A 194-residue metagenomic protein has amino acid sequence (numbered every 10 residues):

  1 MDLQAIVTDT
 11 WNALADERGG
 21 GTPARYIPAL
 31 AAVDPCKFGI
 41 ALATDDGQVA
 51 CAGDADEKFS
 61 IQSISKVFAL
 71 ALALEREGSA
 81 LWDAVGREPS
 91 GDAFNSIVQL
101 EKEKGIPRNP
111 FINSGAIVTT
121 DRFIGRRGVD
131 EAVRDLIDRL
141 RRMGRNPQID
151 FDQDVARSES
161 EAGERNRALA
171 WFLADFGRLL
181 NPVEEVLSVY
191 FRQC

Functional and structural regions predicted by a protein language model:
M1-G19, E75-P182, S188-V189: Active-site-adjacent helix/loop patches that line small-molecule binding or acyl-intermediate pockets
A15-A52: A short, well-structured edge-of-sheet supersecondary motif
V33-P35, L42-A43, I61-V67, I112: Generic structural signal for well-ordered secondary structure
C36-V49, L173-L187: Acidic-glycine-rich active-site phosphate/pyrophosphate-binding loop
D46-G47, S60-W82: Active-site SXXK
D56-K58: A short acidic/small-residue loop/turn micro-motif
Q193-C194: Long, repeat-rich segments with strong aromatic
